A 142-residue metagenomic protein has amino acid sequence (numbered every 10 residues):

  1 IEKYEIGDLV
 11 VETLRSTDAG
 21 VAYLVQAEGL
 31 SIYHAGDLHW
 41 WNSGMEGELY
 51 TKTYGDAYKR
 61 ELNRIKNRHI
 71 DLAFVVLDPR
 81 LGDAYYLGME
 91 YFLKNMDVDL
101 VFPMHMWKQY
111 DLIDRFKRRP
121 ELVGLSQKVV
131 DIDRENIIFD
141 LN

Functional and structural regions predicted by a protein language model:
I1-H69, R134-N142: Core dinuclear metal-dependent hydrolase active-site scaffold
I1-K3, Y85-N142: Binuclear metal-ion centers of metallo-dependent hydrolases, dominated by the metallo-beta-lactamase
V10-V11, V21, V25, V75-V76 (+3 more regions): Extended aliphatic helical segments
R15-G20, P79-G82, W107-K108: Short beta->alpha connector loops
Y33-G36, Y50, L72-P79, L100-L112 (+1 more regions): Active-site neighborhood of phospho(di)ester-bond hydrolases with catalytic His/Asp-centered motifs
H34, R64-R68, L72, E90-Y91 (+2 more regions): Functionally constrained cores in energy, signaling, and assembly domains
S43, G82, D111: Conserved protein kinase catalytic core
A57-N63, G82-Y91: A short, acidic, amphipathic alpha-helical segment used as a generic capping/interface helix at domain edges
